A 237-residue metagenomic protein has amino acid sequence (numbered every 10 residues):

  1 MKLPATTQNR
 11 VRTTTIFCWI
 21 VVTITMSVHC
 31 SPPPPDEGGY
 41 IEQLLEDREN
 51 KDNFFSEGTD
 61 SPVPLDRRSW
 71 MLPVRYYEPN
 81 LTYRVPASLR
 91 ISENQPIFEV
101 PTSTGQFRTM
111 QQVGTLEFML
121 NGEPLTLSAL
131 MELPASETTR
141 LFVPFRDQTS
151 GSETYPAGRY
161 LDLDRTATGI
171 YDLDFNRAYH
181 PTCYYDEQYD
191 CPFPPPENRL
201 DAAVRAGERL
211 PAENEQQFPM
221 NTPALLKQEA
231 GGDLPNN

Functional and structural regions predicted by a protein language model:
K2-C18: Bacterial N-terminal signal peptides that target proteins for export
M26-H29: C-terminal motif of bacterial Sec signal peptides marking the signal peptidase cleavage site
S31-P33: Bacterial signal peptide processing site
Q43, R48-T115: N-terminal secretory signal peptides
R90, N121, R146-Q148, N176-A178 (+1 more regions): Solvent-exposed coil/turn segments that connect beta secondary-structure elements in extracytoplasmic/periplasmic
E93-A157: Mid-length scaffold segments of soluble, non-membrane domains
P144-Y179: Acidic, glycine-rich flexible loop segments
G151-E153, I170, A178-N237: Extended, aromatic/histidine-rich regions of cofactor-dependent oxidoreductases associated with respiratory
